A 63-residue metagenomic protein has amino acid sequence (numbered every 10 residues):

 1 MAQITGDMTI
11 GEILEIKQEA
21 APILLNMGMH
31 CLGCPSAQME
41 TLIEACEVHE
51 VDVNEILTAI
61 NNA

Functional and structural regions predicted by a protein language model:
M1-A63: Domain-level signature for proteins that mediate thiol-based redox and metal-cofactor handling
